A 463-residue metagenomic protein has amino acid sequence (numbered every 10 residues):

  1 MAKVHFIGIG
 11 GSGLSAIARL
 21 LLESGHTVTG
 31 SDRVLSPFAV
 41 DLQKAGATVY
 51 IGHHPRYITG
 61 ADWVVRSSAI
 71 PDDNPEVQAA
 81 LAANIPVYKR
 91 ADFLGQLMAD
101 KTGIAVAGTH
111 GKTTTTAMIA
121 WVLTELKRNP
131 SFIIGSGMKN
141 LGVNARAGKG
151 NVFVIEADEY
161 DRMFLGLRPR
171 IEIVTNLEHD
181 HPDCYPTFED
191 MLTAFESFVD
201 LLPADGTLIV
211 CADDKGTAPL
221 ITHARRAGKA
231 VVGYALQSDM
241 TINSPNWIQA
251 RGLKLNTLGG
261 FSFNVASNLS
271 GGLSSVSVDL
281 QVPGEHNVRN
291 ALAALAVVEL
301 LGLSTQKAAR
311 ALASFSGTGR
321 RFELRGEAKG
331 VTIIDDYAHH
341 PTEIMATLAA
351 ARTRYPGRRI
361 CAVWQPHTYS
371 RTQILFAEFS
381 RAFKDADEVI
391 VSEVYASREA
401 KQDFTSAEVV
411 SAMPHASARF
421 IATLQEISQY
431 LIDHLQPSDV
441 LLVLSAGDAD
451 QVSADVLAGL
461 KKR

Functional and structural regions predicted by a protein language model:
M1-F93, K215, G252-K254, P283 (+2 more regions): N-terminal leader/targeting and accessory segments in enzymes
A2-H5, G13, I17-S24, I171 (+2 more regions): Nucleotide phosphate-binding/pyrophosphate-handling subdomain across enzymes that bind or process nucleotide phosphates
V4-F6, V64, I104, P130 (+4 more regions): Conserved hydrophobic helix-helix packing surfaces used for dimerization/oligomerization
F6, G30, F132, E172 (+5 more regions): Structural beta-sheet core signal
L20-H26, Q43-K44, Y57, S68-A212 (+3 more regions): Phosphate-binding loop of NTP-binding sites
H26-R33, L208-A212, C361-Q365, D385-Y395: Short internal beta-strands
T29-D32, Y50-H53, Y88-D92, I133-S136 (+4 more regions): Beta-strand->loop->alpha-helix junctions that form or flank phosphate-binding loops in nucleotide-handling enzymes
S380-P437: C-terminal helical cap/extension that packs against the catalytic core of soluble nucleotide-cofactor enzymes
